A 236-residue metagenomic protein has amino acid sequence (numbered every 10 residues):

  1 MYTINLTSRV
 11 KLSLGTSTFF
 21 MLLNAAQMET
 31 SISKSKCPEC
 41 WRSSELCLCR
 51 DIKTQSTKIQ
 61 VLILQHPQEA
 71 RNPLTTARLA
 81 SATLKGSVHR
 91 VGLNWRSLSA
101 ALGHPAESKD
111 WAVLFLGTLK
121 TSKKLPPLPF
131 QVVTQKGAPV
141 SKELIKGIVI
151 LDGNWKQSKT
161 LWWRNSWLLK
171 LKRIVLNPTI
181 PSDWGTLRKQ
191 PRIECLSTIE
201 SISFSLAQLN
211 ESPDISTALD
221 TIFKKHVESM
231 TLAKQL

Functional and structural regions predicted by a protein language model:
K34, S44: Residues immediately within or flanking Cys/His clusters that coordinate Zn2+ in small zinc-binding modules
C37-C40: Short cysteine-rich clusters marking metal-coordination/redox-active sites
E45-D51: Short Cys/His-rich "knuckle" micro-motifs
A77-L84, A106, R164-L168: Short, solvent-exposed amphipathic alpha-helical segments in soluble enzyme and RNA/protein-processing domains
K85-K159: S-adenosyl-L-methionine/SAH cofactor-binding core of RNA-modifying enzymes
G147, W155-L236: C-terminal folded domains that constitute the principal catalytic or ligand-binding module of multi-domain proteins
